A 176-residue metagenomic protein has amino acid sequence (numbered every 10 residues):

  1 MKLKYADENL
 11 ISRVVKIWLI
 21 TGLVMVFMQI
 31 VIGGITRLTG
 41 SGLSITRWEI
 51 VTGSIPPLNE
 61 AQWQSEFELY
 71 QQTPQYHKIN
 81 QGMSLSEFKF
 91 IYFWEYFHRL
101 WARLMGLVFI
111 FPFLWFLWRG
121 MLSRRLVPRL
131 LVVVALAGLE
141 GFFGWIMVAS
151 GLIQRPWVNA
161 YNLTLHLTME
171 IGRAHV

Functional and structural regions predicted by a protein language model:
N9, W118-V127: Membrane-interface helix-boundary motifs at transmembrane edges
V15-I17, R124-A137: Membrane-interfacial loop-to-transmembrane alpha-helix junctions, especially the N-terminal start
V15-S54: N-terminal signal-anchor transmembrane alpha helix
V31-R37, G138-R155: C-terminal ends of transmembrane alpha-helices and the immediately adjacent extracellular/lumenal or cytosolic loop
I45-P74: Long, glycine/tryptophan/cysteine-rich extracytoplasmic
L69-L107: Individual transmembrane alpha-helix segments
R155-H166: Non-cytosolic membrane-interface motifs at loop->transmembrane helix junctions
A174-V176: Conserved small/polar residues in nucleotide/adenosyl-binding loops
